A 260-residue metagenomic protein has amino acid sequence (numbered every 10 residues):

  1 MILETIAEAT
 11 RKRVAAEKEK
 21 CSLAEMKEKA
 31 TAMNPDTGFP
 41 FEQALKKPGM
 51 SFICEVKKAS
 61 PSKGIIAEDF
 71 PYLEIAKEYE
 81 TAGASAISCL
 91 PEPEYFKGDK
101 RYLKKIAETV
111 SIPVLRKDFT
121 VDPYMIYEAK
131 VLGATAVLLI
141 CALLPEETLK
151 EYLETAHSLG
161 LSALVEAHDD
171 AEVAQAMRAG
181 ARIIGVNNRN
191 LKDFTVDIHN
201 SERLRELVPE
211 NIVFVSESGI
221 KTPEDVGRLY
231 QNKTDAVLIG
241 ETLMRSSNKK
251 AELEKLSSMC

Functional and structural regions predicted by a protein language model:
I2-A67: An N-cap/entry alpha-helix motif that binds or orients negatively charged groups
I6, C54, Y79, A129 (+4 more regions): Conserved, mostly hydrophobic/aromatic
V56, K63-L164, D170-Q175, S201-L204: N-terminal active-site wall of soluble small-molecule enzyme domains
V56, P91-E92, C141, N188 (+2 more regions): Short secondary-structure boundary segments
V121-L132, D170-A179, S216, I220-I239: Catalytic cores of alpha/beta
E128-E147, V186-F194, T234-E252: Glycine-rich phosphate-binding active-site loops on the catalytic face of alpha/beta enzymes
R203-L207, R245-C260: C-terminal helical cap(s) of enzyme catalytic domains, especially alpha/beta-barrels
